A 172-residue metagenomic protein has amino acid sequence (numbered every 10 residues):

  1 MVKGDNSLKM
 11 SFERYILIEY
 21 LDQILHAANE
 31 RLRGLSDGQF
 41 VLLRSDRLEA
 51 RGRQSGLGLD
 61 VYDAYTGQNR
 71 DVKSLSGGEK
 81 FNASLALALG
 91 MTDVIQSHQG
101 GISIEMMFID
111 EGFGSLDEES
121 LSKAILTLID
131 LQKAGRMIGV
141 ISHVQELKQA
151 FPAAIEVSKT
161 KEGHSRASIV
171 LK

Functional and structural regions predicted by a protein language model:
M1-K172: Terminal ABC-like ATPase head and other globular end-domains that cap long coiled-coil arms in SMC/Rad50/SbcC-family
